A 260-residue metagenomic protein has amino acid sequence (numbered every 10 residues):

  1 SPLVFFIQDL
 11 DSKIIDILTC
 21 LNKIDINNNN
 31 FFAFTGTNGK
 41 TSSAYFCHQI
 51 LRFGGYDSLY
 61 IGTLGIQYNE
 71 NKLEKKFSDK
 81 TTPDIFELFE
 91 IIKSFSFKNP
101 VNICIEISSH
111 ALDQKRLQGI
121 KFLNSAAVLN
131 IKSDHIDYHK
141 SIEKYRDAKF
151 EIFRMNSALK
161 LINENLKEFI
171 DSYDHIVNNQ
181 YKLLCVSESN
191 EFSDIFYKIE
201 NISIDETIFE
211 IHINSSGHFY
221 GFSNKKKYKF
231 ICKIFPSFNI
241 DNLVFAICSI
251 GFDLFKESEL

Functional and structural regions predicted by a protein language model:
S1-A33, S42-G55, S193, S203-D205 (+1 more regions): Short, basic phosphate-binding NTP loop
S1-P2, S96-C104, A111-Q114, F122-L260: Acidic, Mg2+-coordinating active-site environments of NTP-dependent enzymes
I15-D16, P83-F86, I107-L112, E143-K144: Short gly/ser/thr-rich secondary-structure transition/capping motifs
T35-T37: Hydrophobic or amphipathic alpha-helical targeting/insertion segments
K40-F46, N69, I107, A111-K115: Short glycine/serine/threonine-rich phosphate/pyrophosphate-binding segments that cradle anionic phosphate groups
G55-N69: Short beta-strand-centered segment that lines the nucleotide-binding/catalytic pocket of NTP-utilizing
L73-P83, D134-Y138: Flexible beta-alpha connector loops of hexameric P-loop NTPases
F77-S108: Conserved nucleotide-sensing/catalytic segment adjacent to the nucleotide-binding pocket in NTP-handling enzymes
